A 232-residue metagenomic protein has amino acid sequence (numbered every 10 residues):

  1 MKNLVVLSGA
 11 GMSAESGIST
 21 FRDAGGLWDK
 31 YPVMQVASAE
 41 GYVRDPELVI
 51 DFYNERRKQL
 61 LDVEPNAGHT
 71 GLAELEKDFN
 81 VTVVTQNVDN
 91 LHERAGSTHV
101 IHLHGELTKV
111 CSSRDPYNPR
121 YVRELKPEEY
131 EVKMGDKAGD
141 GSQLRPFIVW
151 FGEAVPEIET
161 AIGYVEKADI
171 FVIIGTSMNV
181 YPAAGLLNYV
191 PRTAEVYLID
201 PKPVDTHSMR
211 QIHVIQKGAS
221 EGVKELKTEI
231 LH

Functional and structural regions predicted by a protein language model:
M1-H232: Conserved catalytic core of sirtuin-type NAD+-dependent deacylases
